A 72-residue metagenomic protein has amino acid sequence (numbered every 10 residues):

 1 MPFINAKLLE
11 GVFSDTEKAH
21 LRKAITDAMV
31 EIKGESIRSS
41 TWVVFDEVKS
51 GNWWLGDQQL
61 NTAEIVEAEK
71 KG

Functional and structural regions predicted by a protein language model:
P2-G72: A domain-level signal for the structural core that forms small-molecule/cofactor-binding pockets and catalytic centers
